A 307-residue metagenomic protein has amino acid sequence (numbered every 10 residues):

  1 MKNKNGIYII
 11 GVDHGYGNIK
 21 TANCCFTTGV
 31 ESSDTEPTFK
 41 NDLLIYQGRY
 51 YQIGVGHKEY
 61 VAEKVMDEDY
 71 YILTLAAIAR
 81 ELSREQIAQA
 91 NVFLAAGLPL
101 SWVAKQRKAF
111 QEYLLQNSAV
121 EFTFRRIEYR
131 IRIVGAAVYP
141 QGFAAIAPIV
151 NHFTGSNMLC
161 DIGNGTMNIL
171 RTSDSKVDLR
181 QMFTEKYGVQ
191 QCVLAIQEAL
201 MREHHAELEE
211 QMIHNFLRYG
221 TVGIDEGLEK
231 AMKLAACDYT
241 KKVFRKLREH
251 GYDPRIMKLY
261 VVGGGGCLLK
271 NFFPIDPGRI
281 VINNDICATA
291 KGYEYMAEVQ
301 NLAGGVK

Functional and structural regions predicted by a protein language model:
M1-L159, K176-Q191, E203, E210-K307: Nucleotide/phosphate-binding catalytic cleft detector across ATP-hydrolyzing and phosphate-transferring enzymes
T21, I169-R171: Conserved blade-register residue in beta-propeller folds
I162-N168: Ser/Thr-glycine-rich phosphate-binding loops at phosphate-binding pockets of nucleotides, nucleotide cofactors
Q197-E203: Acidic, metal/cofactor-coordinating or nucleic-acid-engaging core segments within structured domains
